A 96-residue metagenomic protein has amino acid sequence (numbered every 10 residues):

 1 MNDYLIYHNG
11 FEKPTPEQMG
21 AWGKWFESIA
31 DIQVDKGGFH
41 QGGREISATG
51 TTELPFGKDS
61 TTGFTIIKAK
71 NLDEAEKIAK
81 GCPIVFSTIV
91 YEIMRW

Functional and structural regions predicted by a protein language model:
M1-W96: Conserved, structured core segments of small domains
